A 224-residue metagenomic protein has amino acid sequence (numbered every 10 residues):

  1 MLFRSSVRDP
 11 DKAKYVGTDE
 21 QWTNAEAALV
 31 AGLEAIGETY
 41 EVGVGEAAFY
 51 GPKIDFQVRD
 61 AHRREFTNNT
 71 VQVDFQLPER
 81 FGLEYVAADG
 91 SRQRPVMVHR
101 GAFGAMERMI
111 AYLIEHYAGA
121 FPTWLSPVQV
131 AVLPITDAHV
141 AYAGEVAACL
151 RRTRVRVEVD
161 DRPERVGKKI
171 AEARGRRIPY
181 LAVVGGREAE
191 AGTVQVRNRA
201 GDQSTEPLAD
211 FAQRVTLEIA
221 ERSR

Functional and structural regions predicted by a protein language model:
F3-R224: NTP/phosphate- and nucleic-acid-binding module
